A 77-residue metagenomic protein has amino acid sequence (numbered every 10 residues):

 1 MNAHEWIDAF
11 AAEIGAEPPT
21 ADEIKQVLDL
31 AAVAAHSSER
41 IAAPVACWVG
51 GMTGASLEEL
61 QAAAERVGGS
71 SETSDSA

Functional and structural regions predicted by a protein language model:
H4-F10, P19, E58-A77: C-terminal binding/interaction regions
E17-A55: Amphipathic, hydrophobic secondary-structure cores in small proteins
